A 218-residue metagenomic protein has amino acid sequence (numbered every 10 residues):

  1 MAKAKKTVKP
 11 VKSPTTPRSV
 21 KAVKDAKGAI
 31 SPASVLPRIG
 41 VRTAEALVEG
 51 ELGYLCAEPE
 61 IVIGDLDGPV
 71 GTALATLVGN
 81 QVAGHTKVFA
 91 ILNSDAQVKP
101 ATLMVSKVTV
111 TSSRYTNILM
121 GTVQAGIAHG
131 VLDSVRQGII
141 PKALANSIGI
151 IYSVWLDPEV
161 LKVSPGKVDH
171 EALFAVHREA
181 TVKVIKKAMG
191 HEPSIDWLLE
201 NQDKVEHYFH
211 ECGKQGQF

Functional and structural regions predicted by a protein language model:
A2-F218: Accessory interaction regions appended to the cores of large information-processing enzymes
